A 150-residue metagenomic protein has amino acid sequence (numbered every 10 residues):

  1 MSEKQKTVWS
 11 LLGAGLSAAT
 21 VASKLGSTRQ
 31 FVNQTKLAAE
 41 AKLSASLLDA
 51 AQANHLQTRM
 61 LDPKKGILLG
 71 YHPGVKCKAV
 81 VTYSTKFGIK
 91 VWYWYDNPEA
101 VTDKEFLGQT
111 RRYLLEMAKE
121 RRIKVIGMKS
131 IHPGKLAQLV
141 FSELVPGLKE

Functional and structural regions predicted by a protein language model:
M1-K6: Short helix-coil-helix linker/hinge
W9-L16: Short helix-to-turn junction characteristic of helix-turn-helix DNA-binding domains, especially the helix
S17-T28: Short alpha-helical "recognition helix" segments of helix-turn-helix
L43-R59: Short Lys/Arg-enriched helix C-cap and helix-to-coil transition segments that create basic nucleic-acid-contact patches
L56-S130: Helix-turn-helix/homeodomain-like alpha-helical modules used for DNA recognition and transcription-factor dimerization
R122-E150: Non-catalytic terminal/accessory regions
